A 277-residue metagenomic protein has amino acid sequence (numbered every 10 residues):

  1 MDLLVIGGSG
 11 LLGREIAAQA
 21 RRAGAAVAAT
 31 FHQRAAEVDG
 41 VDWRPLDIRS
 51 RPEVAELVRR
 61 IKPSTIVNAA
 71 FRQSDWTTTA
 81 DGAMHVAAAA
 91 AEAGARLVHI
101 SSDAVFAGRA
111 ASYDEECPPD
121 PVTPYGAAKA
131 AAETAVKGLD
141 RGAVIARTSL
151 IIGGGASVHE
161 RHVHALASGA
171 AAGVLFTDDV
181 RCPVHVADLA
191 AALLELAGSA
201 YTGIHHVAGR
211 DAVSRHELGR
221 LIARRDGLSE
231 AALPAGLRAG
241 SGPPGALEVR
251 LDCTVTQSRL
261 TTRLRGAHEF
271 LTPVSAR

Functional and structural regions predicted by a protein language model:
M1-A23: N-terminal Rossmann NAD(P)H-binding glycine-rich loop of SDR-like oxidoreductase domains
A29-E37, I48: N-terminal Rossmann-fold cofactor-binding loop
D42-H85, A89-A91: NAD(P)H-binding glycine-rich loop region in Rossmannoid oxidoreductase-like domains and their noncatalytic homologs
V105-A146, L150-I152: Catalytic helix-loop patch of NAD(P)-dependent Rossmann-fold dehydrogenases
T134-R181: NAD(P)-dependent short-chain dehydrogenase/reductase
V163-A172, V180-V207: Alpha-helical substrate-binding/gating segment
A190-A192, G198-P243: Mid/C-terminal beta-alpha module of Rossmann-like enzyme folds, strongest in SDR-family dehydrogenases/epimerases
S214-R220, A235-R277: Conserved C-terminal active-site "lid" loop/helix of NAD(P)H-dependent oxidoreductases that clamps the redox cofactor
